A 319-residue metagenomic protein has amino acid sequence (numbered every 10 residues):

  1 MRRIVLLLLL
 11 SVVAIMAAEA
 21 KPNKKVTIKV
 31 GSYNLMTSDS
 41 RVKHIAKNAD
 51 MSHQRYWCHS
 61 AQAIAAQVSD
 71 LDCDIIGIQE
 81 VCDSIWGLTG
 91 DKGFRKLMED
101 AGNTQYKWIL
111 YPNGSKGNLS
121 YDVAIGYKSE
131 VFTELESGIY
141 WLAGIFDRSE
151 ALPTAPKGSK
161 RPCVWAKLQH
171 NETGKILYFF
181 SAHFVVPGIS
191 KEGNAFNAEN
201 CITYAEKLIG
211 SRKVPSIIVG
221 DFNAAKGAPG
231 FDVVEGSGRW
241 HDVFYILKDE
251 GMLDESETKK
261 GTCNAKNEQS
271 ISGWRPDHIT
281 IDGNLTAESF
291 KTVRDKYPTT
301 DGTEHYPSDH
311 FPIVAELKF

Functional and structural regions predicted by a protein language model:
M1-I4: Positively charged n-region of N-terminal signal peptides that target proteins for export
L10-A18: Hydrophobic h-region of N-terminal signal peptides that target proteins for export in Gram-negative bacteria
E19-D100, Q105-K107, S115-S120, L177 (+4 more regions): N-terminal, active-site-proximal structural segment of metallo-dependent hydrolase catalytic domains
V30-L35, I64-G90, G126, A166 (+6 more regions): Active-site beta-strand/loop signature of hydrolases that rely on acidic residues for catalysis
L35-D39, V81-I85, N113-G117, E130-F132 (+5 more regions): Solvent-exposed loop/turn segments at secondary-structure junctions within structured extracellular/periplasmic domains
V81-I176, T292-V293: Structured beta-strand-rich core segments of catalytic domains in phosphoester-bond hydrolases
T133, K157-K160, K167, N171-E199 (+1 more regions): Metal-dependent phosphoester/phosphodiester hydrolase catalytic core
E206-I217, A224-F319: Metal-dependent phosphoester-hydrolase catalytic domains
